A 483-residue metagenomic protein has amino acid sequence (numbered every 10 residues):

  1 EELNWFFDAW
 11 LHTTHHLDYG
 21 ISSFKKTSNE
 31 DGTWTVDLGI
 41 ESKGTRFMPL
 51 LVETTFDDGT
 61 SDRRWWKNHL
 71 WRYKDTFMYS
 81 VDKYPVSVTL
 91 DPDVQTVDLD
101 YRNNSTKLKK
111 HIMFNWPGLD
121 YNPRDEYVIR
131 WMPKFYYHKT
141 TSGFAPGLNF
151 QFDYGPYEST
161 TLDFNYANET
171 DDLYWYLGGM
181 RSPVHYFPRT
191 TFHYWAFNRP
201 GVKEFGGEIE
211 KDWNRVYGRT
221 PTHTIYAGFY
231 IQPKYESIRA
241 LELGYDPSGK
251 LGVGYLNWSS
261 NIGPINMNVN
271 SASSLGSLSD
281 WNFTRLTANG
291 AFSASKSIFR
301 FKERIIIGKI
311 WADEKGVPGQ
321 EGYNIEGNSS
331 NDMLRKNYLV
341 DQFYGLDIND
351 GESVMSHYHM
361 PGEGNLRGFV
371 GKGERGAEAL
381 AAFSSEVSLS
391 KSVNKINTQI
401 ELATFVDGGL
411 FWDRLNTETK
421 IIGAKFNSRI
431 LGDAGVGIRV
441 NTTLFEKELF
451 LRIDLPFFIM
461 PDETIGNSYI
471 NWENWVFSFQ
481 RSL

Functional and structural regions predicted by a protein language model:
E1-W34: Amphipathic alpha-helical substructures
I40-G44: Asparagine-centered strand-capping/turn motif at beta-strand->loop junctions
M48, D58-T60, W66-W71, D75-Y84 (+5 more regions): Outer-membrane beta-barrel initiation region
W66, Y127-K139, P146, F152-N168 (+9 more regions): Transmembrane beta-strand segments that form the barrel wall of outer-membrane beta-barrel proteins
Y127-I129, T140-P146, D171-W175, G201-G207 (+8 more regions): Residues that define the transmembrane beta-barrel architecture of outer-membrane proteins
D171-R239: Outer-membrane beta-barrel channel domains
H193, T224-G228, Y235-K395, T404 (+4 more regions): C-terminal outer-membrane beta-barrel translocator/porin domains of Gram-negative envelope proteins and their
N337, T417-L483: C-terminal beta-signal and terminal closure region of outer-membrane beta-barrel proteins
